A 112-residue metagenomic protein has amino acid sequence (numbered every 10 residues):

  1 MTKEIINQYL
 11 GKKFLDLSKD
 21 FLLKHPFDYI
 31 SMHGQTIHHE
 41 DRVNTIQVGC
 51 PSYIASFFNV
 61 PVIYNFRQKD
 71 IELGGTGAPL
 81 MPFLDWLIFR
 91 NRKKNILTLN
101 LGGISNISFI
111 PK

Functional and structural regions predicted by a protein language model:
T2-P51: Short beta-strand-loop/turn "lid" adjacent to the catalytic site in phosphate-handling enzymes
K13-D16, D20, Y53, F83-I88 (+1 more regions): Alpha-helical scaffold segments in soluble metabolic enzymes
R42-T45, V60-K112: Phosphate-binding/catalytic loop of phosphoryl-transfer enzymes
V48-V62: Outer membrane beta-barrel
